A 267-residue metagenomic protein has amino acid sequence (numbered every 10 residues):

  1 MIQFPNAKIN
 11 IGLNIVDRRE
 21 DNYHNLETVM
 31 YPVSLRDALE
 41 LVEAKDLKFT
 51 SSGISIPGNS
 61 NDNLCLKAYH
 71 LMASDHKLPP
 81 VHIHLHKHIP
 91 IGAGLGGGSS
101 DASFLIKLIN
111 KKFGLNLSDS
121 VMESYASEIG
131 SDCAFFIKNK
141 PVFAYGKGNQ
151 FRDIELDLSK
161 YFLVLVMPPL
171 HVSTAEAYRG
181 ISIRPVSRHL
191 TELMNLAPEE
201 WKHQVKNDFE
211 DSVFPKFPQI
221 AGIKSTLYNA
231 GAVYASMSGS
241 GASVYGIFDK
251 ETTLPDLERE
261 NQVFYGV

Functional and structural regions predicted by a protein language model:
M1-A93, K111-S120, E155-D157, M167: ATP-binding N-lobe of GHMP and related small-molecule kinases
I11, L39-L41, C65, G98 (+4 more regions): Residue-level signal for inorganic ion chemistry
L13, D37-L41, D132-F136, V142 (+1 more regions): Short beta-strand scaffold segments in enzyme catalytic cores
Y31-P32, S127-E128, A134-I137, E155-S159 (+1 more regions): Solvent-exposed alpha-helices and their adjacent loops that cap or buttress functional pockets in soluble metabolic
F49, K138, F143-Y234, D249-R259 (+1 more regions): Conserved, helical-rich catalytic subdomain that frames metal- and/or nucleotide-binding sites in enzyme alpha/beta
H84-F113, S131, V233-Y245: Glycine/serine-rich anion-binding loops at beta->alpha junctions that coordinate negatively charged ligand groups
A102, I106-F143: Contiguous, small/hydrophobic- and glycine-enriched helical/loop subdomains that border and often "cap" functional
